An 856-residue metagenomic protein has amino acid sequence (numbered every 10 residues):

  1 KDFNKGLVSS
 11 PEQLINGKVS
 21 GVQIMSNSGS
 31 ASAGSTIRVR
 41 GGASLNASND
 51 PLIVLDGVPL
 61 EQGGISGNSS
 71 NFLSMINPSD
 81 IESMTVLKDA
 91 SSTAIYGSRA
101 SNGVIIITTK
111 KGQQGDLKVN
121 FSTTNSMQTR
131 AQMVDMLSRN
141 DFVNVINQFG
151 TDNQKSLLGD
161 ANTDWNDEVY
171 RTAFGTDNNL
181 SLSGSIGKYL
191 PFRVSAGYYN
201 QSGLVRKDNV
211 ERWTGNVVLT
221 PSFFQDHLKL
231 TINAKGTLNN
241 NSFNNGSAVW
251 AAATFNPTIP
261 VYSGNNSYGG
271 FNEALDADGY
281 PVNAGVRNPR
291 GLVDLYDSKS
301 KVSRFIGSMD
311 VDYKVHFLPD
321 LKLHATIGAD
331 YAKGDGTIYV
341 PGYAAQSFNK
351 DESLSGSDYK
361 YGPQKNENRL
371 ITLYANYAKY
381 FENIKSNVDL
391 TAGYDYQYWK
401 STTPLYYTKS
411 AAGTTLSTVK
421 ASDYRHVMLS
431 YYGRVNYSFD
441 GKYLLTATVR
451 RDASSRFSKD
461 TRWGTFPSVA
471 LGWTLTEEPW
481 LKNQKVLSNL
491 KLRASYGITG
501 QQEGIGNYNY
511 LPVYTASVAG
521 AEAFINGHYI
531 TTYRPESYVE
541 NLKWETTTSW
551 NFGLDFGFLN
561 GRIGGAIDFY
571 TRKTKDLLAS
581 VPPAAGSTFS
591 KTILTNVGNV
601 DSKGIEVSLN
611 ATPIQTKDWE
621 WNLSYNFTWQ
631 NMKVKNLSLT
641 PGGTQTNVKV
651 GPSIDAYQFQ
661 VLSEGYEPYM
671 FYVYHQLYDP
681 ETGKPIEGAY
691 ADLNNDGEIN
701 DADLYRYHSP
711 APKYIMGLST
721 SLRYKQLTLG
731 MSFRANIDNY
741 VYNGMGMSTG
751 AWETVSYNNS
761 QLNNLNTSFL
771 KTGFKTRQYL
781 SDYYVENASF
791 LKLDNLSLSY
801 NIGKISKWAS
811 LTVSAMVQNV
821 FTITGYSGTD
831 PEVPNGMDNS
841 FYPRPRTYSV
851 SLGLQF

Functional and structural regions predicted by a protein language model:
K1-F224, L228-T237, N245, I306-G307 (+2 more regions): Short, small/polar-rich motifs associated with maturation and membrane association, primarily at protein termini
D50, V143, A173-T176, R212-W213 (+10 more regions): Extracellular/periplasmic, surface-exposed regions of secreted and cell-surface proteins
I53, Y437, D679, L693 (+1 more regions): Short aromatic-centered micro-motifs
N120-G159, T595, I614-P710, G825-G828: Conserved small-residue
D135-S138, V340-G342, Y407, T640 (+2 more regions): Short Gly/aromatic-enriched secondary-structure transition segments
L693-E698, L729-D794: C-terminal beta-barrel architecture of Gram-negative outer-membrane proteins
S709-Y742: Glycine-rich, aromatic-lined ligand/substrate-binding cores of catalytic and carbohydrate-binding domains
